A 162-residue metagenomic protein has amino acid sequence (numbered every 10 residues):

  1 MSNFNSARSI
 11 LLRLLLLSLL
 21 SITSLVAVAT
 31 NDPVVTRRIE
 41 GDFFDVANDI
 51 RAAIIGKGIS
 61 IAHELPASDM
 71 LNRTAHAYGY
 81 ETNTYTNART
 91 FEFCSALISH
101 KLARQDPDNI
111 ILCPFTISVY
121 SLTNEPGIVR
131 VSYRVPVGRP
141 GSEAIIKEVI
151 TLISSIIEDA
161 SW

Functional and structural regions predicted by a protein language model:
S2-L15: Bacterial N-terminal signal peptides that target proteins for export
V28-G58, H63-L65: Terminal, regulation- and interaction-focused segments at domain boundaries
I39-A47, E64, E81-T84, R139-I146 (+1 more regions): Solvent-exposed, acidic/flexible segments
K57, N87-R89, C113-F115, G127-V129: Envelope-exposed proteins and targeting segments
P66-M70, T74-L112: Compact, glycine-rich, soluble single-domain proteins
V119-T123: Short, low-complexity Ser/Thr-rich regulatory SLiMs
V131-W162: C-terminal partner/receptor-binding element of secreted or periplasmic proteins
